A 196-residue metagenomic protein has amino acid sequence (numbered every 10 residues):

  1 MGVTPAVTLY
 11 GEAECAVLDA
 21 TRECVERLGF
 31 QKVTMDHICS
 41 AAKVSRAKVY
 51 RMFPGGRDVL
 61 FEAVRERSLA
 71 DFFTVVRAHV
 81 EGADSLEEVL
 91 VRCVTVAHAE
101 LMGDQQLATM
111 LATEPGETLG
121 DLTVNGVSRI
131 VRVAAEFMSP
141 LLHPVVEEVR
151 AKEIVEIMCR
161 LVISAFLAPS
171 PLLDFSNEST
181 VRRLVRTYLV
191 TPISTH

Functional and structural regions predicted by a protein language model:
M1-L28, M35-A41, E81: Basic, helix-initiating cap at the start of DNA-binding domains
V17-V25, S68, F72, V76 (+1 more regions): Short hydrophobic clusters on alpha-helical segments that form packing/core surfaces in small helical domains
R27-F30, Y50-F61: HTH DNA-binding helix-turn interface
Q31-K32, D58-V59, E88, E117: Residue-level preference for short helical/loop micro-motifs built around acidic side chains
A47: Key DNA-contact positions within bacterial/archaeal DNA-binding proteins
A63, V76-G103, V155-M158: Hydrophobic alpha-helical connector segments
F73, Q105, T109, E117-C159: Amphipathic alpha-helical packing segments from all-alpha helical-bundle domains
A99-G103, P140, C159-F175, T187-H196: Amphipathic C-terminal alpha-helical segment
